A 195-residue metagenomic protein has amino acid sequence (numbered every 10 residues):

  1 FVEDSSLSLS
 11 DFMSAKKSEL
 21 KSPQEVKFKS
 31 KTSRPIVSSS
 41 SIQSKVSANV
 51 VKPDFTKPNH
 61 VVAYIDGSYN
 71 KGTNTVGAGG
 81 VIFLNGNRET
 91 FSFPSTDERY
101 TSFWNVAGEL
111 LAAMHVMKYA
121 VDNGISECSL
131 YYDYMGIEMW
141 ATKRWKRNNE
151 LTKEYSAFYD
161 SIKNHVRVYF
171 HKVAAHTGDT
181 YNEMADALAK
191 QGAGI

Functional and structural regions predicted by a protein language model:
F1-K27: N-terminal accessory interaction module
P23-K52: Charged, flexible boundary elements
V46-A107, K118-Y119, G192: RNase H-like nuclease fold core
S68-N74, M114-M184, L188, G192-A193: RNase H catalytic domain
G108-A112: Loop-to-helix element that buttresses phosphate recognition and phosphoryl-transfer chemistry
